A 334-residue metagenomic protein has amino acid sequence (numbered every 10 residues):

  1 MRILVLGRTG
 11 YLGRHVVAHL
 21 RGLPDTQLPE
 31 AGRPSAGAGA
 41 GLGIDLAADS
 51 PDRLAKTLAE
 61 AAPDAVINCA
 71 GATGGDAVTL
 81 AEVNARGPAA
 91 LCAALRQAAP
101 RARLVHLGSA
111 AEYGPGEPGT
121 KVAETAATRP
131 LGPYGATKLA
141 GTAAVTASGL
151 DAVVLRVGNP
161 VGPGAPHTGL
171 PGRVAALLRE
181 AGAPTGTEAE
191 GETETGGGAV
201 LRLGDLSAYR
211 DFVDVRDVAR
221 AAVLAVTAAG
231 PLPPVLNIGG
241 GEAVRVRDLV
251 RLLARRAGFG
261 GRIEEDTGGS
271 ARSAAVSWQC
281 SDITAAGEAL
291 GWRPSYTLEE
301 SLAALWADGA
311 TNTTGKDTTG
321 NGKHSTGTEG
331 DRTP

Functional and structural regions predicted by a protein language model:
I3-L23: N-terminal Rossmann NAD(P)H-binding glycine-rich loop of SDR-like oxidoreductase domains
D49-A85: NAD(P)H-binding glycine-rich loop region in Rossmannoid oxidoreductase-like domains and their noncatalytic homologs
A89-P133: Conserved Rossmann-fold NAD(P)-dependent oxidoreductase catalytic core, especially the SDR/UDP-sugar
A143-R210, V215, L253-A254: NAD(P)-dependent short-chain dehydrogenase/reductase
P163-T168, L206-D217, V235-L253, Y296 (+1 more regions): Substrate-binding strand-loop-helix patch in Rossmann-like NAD(P)-dependent oxidoreductase/epimerase domains
V174, E180-T193, L224, A228-A271: Mid/C-terminal beta-alpha module of Rossmann-like enzyme folds, strongest in SDR-family dehydrogenases/epimerases
V215, V235, R247-D248, G269-R293 (+1 more regions): Conserved C-terminal active-site "lid" loop/helix of NAD(P)H-dependent oxidoreductases that clamps the redox cofactor
L298-P334: Amphipathic terminal alpha-helices
